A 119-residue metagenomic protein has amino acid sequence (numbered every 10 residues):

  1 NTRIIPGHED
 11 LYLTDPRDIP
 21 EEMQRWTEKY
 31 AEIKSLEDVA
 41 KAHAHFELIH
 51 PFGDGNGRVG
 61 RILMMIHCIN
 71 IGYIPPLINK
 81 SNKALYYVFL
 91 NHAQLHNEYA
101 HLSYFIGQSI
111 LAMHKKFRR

Functional and structural regions predicted by a protein language model:
N1-R119: FIC/Doc superfamily catalytic core
